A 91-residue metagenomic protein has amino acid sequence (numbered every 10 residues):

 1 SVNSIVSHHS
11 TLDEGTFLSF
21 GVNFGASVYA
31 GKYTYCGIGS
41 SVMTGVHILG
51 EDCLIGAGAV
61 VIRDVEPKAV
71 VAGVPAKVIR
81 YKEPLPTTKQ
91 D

Functional and structural regions predicted by a protein language model:
S1-A72, A76-I79: Structural signal for interior beta-strand "rungs" in well-ordered beta-sheet cores of soluble enzyme domains
V74-D91: Terminal amphipathic alpha-helical/low-complexity segments used for targeting or macromolecular assembly
